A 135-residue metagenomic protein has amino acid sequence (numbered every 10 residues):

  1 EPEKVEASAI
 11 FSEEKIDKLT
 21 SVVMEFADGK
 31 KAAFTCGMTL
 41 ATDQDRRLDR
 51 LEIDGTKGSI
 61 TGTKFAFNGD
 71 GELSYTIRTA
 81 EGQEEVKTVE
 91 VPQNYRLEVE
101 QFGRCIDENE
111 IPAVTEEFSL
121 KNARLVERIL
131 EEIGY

Functional and structural regions predicted by a protein language model:
E1-F67, E100-R104, E108-N109: Contiguous beta-strand/loop segments that form the cofactor/metal-binding neighborhood of enzyme cores
M24-D28, Y75-Q83: Short acidic, glycine-rich loop/turn motifs
A27, Q101-Y135: C-terminal helix-rich "cap/oligomerization" subdomain common to oxidoreductases
F34, G62, V86-K87, V114: Short capping micro-motif at the N-terminus of alpha-helices
L48, N94-L97, V114: Residue-level signal for the nucleotide or nucleotide-sugar donor/cofactor binding architecture
L51, G69-A80: Short polybasic amphipathic segments
K87-E100: Active-site loop of classical SDR/Rossmann-like NAD(P)-dependent oxidoreductases, centered on the catalytic Tyr-X3-Lys
